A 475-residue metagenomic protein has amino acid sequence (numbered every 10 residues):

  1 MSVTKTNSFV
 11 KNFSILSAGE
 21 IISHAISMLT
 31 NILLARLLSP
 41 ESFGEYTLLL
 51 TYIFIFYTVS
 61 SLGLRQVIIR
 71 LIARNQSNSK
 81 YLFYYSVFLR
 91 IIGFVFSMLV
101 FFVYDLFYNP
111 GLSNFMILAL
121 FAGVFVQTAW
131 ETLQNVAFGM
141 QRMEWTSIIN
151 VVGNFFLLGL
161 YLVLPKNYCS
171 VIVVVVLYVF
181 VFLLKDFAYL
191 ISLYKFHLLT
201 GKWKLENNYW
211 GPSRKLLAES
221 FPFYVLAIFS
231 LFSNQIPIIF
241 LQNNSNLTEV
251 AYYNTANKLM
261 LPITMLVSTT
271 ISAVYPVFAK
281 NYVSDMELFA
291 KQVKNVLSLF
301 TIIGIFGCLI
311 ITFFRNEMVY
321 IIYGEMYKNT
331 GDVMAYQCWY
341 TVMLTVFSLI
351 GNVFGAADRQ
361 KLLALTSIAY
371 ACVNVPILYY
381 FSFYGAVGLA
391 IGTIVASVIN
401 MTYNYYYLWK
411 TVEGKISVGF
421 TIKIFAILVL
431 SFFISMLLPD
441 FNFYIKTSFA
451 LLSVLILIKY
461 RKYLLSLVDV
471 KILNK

Functional and structural regions predicted by a protein language model:
M1-K5, F9, L118, E144 (+4 more regions): Interhelical loop/hinge segments that connect adjacent transmembrane helices in multipass membrane
S2, G414, F433-K475: Membrane-proximal transmembrane or re-entrant/amphipathic helices at the cytosolic face
N7-R65, M98-F102, G123, N154-L158 (+3 more regions): Signature of the first transmembrane helix
N12-S27, G153, L177-Y194, N207-K280 (+3 more regions): Transmembrane helical elements of multi-pass membrane transporters/channels
I21, S60-S61, Y84-N114, A119 (+4 more regions): Alpha-helical transmembrane segments of multi-pass membrane transport and lipid-handling proteins
I32, S60-Q76, G139, A256 (+2 more regions): Helix-loop junctions and terminal segments of transmembrane helices in multi-pass membrane transport/translocation
L71-Q76, V126-V152, C338-A369, L408: Membrane-interface junctions at transmembrane-helix termini in multi-pass inner-membrane proteins
L118, I148-F196, I368-V373, A386-Y407 (+2 more regions): Hydrophobic alpha-helical transmembrane segments
